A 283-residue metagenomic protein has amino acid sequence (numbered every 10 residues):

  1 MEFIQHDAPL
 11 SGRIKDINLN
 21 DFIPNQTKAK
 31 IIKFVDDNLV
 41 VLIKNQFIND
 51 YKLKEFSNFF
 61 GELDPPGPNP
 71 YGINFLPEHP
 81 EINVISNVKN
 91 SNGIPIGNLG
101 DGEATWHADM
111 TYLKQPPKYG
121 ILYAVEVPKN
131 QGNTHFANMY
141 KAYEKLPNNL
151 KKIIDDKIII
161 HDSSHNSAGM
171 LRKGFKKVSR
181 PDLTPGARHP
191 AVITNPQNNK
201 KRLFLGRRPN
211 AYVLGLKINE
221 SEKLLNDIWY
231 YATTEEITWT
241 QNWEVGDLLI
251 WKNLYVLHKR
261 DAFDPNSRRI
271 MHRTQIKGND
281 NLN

Functional and structural regions predicted by a protein language model:
E2-I250, L254-N283: Fe(II)/2-oxoglutarate oxygenase catalytic core
